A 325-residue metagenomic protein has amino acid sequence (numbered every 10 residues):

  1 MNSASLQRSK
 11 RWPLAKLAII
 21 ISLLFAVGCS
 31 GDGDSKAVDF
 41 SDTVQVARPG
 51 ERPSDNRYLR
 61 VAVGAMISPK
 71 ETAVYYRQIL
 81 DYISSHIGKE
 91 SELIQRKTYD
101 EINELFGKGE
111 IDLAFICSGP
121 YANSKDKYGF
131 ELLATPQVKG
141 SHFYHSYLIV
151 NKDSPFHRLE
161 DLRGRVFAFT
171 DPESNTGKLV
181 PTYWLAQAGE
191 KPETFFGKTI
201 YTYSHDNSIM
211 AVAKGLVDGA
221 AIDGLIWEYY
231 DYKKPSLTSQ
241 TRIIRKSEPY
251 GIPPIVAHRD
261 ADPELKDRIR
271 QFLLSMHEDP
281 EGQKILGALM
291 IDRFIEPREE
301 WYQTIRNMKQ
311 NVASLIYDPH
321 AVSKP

Functional and structural regions predicted by a protein language model:
N2-E101, Q283-P325: N-terminal hydrophobic or amphipathic helices and topogenic motifs
G64-A65, V138-Y147, T202, P235-L273 (+2 more regions): Periplasmic-binding protein-like
M66, I116-P120, V138, N151-S154 (+4 more regions): Solvent-exposed coil/turn segments that connect beta secondary-structure elements in extracytoplasmic/periplasmic
D100-A114, K127-Y128, E160, H205-L225: Short helices/loops that flank or line small-molecule/ion binding pockets
G129-G140: A structural signal for short loop-to-beta-strand junctions that line the ligand-binding cleft of periplasmic/secreted
V150-D171: Flexible hinge/capping segments at coil-to-helix
R165-E264: Pocket-lining segment of extracytoplasmic ligand-binding domains
